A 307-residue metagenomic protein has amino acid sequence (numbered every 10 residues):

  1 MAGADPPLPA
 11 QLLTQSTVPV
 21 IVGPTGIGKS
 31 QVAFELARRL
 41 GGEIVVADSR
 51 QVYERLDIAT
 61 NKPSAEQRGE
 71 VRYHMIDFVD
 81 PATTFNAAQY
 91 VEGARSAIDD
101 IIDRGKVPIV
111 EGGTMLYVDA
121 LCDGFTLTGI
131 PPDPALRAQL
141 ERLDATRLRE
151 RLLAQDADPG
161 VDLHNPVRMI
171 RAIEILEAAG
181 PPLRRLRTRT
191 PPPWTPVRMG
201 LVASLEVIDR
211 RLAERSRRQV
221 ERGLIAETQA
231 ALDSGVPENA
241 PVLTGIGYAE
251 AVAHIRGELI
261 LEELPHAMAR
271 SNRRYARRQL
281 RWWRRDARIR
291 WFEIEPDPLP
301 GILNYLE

Functional and structural regions predicted by a protein language model:
M1-E307: Phosphate/pyrophosphate-binding catalytic cores of soluble transferases and nucleic-acid-acting enzymes
